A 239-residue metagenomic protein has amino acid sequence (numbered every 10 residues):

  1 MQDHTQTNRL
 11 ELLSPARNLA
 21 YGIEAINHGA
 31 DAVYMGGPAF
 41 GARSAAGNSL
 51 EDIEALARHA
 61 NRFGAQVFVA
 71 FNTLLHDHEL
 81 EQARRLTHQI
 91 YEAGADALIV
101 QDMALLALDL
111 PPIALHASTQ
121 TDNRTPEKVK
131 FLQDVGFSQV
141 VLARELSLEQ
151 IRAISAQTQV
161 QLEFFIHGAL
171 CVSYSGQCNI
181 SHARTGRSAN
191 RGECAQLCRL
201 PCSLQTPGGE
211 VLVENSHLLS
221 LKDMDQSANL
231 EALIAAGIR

Functional and structural regions predicted by a protein language model:
Q2-N123, E127, Q150-R239: Active-site pocket-lining/capping segments in soluble small-molecule metabolic enzymes
L13, V141-R144: A short linear-motif detector with a strong N-terminal bias
I113, V129-F137: Acidic/polar active-site rim loop that often engages polyanionic ligands
D134-Q139, L146, Q159: Extended, well-folded interaction surfaces typified by the phenylalanyl-tRNA synthetase beta subunit core
